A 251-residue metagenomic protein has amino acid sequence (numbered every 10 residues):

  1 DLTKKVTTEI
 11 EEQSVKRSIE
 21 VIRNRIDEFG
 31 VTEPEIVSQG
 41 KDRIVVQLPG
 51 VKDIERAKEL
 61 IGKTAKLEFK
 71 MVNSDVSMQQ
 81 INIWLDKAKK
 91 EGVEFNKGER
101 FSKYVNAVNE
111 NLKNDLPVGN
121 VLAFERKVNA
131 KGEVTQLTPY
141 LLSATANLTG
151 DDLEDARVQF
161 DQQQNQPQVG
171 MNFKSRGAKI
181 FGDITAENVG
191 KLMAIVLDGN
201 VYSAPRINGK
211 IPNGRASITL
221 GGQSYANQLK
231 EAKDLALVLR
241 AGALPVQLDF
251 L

Functional and structural regions predicted by a protein language model:
D1-R206, A216: Non-transmembrane, solvent-exposed regions of membrane trafficking/translocation machinery
G209: Conserved actuator
P212-L251: Extended, hydrophilic extramembrane loops/domains of integral membrane proteins
